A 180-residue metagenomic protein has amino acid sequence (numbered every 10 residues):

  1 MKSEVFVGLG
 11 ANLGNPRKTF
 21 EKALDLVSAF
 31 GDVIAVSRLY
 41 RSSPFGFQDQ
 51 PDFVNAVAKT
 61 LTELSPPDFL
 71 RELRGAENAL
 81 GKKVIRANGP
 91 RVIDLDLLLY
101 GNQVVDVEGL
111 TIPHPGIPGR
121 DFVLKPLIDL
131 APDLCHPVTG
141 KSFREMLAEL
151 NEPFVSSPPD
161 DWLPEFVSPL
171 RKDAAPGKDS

Functional and structural regions predicted by a protein language model:
K2-L9, L13-V92, G101-N102: Nucleotide and nucleotide-moiety/phosphate-recognizing core
S37, F45-D52, L70, G75-S180: Flexible, gly/pro- and Lys/Arg-enriched active-site loops
